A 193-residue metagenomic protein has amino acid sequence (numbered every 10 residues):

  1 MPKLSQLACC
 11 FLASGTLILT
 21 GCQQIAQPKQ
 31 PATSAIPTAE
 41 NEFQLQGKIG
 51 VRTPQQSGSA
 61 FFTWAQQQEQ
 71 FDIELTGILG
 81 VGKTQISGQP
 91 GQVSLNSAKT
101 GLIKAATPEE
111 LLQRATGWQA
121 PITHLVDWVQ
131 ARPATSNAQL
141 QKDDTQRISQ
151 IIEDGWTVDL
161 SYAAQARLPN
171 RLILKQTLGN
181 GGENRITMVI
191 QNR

Functional and structural regions predicted by a protein language model:
M1-Q24: Sec-dependent bacterial lipoprotein signal peptides
T16-A39: Bacterial Sec signal peptide processing site at the extreme N-terminus
E40-L79, K83: Post-signal-peptide N-terminal segment of Sec-exported extracytoplasmic proteins
Q56-A60, T84-I86, G182-M188: Amphipathic hydrophobic-ligand
Q67, Q89, D143-T145: Structural motif
Q70-A120: An acidic-aromatic
T100-I151: Flexible, processing/modification-adjacent segments and terminal tails in exported/periplasmic/extracellular proteins
T135-R193: Gly/Pro-enriched, hydrophobic low-complexity segments that function as extracytoplasmic propeptides/linkers
